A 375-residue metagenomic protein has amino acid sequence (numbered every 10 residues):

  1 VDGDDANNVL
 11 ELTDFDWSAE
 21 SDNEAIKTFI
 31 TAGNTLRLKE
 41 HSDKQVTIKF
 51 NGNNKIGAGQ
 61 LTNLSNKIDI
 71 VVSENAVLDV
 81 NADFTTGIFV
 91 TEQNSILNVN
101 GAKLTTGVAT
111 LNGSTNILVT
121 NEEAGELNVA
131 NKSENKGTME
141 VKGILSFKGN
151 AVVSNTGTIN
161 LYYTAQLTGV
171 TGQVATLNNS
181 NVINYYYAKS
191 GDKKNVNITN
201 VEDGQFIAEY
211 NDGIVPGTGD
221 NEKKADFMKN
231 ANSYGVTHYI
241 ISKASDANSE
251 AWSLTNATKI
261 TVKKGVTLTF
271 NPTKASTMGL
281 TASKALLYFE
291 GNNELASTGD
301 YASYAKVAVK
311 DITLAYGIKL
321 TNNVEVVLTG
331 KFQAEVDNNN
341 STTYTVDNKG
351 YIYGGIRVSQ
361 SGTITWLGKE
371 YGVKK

Functional and structural regions predicted by a protein language model:
G3-F15, E20-N23, T31-E222, N232-S253 (+1 more regions): Extracellular beta-strand-rich, repetitive "passenger/adhesive" scaffolds that bind or process carbohydrates
